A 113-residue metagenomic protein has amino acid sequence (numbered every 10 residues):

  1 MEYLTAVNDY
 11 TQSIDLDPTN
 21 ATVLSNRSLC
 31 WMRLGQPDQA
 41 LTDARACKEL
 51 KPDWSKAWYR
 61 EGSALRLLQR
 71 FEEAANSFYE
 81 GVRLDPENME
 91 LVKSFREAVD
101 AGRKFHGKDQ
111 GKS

Functional and structural regions predicted by a protein language model:
M1-S113: Alpha-helical tetratricopeptide repeat
